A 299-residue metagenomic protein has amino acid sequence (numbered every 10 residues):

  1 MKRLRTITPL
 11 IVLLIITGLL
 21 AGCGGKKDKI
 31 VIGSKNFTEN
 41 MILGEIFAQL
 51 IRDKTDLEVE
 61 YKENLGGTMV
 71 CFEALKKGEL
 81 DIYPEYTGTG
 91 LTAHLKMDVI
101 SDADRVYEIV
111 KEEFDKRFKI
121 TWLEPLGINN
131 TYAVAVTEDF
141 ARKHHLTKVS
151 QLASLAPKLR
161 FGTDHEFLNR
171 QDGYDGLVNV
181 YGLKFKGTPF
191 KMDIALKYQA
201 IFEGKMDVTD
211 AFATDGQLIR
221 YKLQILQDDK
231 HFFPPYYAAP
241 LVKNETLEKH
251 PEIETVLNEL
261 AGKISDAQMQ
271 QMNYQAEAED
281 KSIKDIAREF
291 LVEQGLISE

Functional and structural regions predicted by a protein language model:
L19-G22: C-terminal motif of bacterial Sec signal peptides marking the signal peptidase cleavage site
K27-N40, L57-E63, P157-T163: Short, well-ordered beta-strand elements
T38-E58, K76, L80, D175-N179: Short, polar/charged alpha-helical segment
D53-E63, P157-R160, N179-M192: A local structural motif
Y61-E73, H165, G187-Q199: Short helix-initiation/N-cap motifs at beta->coil->alpha
L65-T68, G78-G90, V106-V110, V136-E138 (+5 more regions): Beta->alpha turn/N-cap motifs
H94-L123, K205, Q217-H231: Ligand-binding "clamshell"
D104-F161, N244, G262-D266: A conserved helix-loop-strand patch within extracytoplasmic ligand-binding domains of the periplasmic binding
